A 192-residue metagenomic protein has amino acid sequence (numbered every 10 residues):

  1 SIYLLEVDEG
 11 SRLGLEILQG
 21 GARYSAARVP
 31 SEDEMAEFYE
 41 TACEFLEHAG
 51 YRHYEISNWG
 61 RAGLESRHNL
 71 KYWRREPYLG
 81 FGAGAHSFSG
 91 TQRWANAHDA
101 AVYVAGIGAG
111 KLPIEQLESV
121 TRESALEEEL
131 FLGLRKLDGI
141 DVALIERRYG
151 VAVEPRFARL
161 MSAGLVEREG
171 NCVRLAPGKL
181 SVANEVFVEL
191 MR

Functional and structural regions predicted by a protein language model:
S1-Y149: C-terminal scaffold of the Radical SAM
H53, V153, E167-R168: Residue-level detector of short coil/turn "hinge" positions at structural boundaries
K111, P155, S181-N184: Auxiliary N-terminal substrate/complex-recognition segments of SAM-dependent methyltransferases
Y149-S162: Short amphipathic alpha-helical interaction segments
M161-N171: A short, conserved structural fragment
C172-A176: Minor-groove-contacting beta-hairpin "wing" of winged helix-turn-helix DNA-binding domains
G178-R192: Short, amphipathic alpha-helical interaction segments positioned at domain boundaries
